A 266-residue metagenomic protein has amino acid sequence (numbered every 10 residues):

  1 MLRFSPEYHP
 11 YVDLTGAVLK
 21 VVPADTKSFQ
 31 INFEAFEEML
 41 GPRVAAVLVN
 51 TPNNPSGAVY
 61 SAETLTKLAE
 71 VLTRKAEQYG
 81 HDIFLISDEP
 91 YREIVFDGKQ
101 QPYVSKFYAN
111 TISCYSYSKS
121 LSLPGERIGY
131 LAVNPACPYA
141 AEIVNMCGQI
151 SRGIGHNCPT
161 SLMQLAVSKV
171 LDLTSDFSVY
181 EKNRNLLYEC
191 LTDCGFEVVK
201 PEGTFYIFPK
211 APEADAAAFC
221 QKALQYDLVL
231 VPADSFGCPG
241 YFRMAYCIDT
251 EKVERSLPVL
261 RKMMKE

Functional and structural regions predicted by a protein language model:
M1-E266: PLP-dependent class I/II
